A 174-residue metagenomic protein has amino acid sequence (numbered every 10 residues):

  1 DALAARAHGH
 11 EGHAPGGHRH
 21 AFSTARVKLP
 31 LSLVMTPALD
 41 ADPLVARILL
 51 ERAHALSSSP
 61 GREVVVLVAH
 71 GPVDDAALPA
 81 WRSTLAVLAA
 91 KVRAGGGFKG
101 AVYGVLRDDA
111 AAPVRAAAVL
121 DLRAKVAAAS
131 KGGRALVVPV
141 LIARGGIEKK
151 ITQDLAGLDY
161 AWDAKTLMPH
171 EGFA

Functional and structural regions predicted by a protein language model:
D1-A174: Extended amphipathic ligand-handling, pore-lining, and cofactor/metal-binding catalytic surfaces
